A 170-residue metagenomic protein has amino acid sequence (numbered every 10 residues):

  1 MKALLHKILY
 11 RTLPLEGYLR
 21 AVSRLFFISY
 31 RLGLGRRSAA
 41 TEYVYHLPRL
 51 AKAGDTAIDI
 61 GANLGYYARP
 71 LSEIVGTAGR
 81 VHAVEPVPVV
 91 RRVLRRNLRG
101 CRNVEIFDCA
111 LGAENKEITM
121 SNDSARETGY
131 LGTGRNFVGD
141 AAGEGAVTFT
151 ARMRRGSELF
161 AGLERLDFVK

Functional and structural regions predicted by a protein language model:
M1-K170: Phosphate/nucleotide-binding beta-alpha loop and adjacent structural elements of enzyme active sites
